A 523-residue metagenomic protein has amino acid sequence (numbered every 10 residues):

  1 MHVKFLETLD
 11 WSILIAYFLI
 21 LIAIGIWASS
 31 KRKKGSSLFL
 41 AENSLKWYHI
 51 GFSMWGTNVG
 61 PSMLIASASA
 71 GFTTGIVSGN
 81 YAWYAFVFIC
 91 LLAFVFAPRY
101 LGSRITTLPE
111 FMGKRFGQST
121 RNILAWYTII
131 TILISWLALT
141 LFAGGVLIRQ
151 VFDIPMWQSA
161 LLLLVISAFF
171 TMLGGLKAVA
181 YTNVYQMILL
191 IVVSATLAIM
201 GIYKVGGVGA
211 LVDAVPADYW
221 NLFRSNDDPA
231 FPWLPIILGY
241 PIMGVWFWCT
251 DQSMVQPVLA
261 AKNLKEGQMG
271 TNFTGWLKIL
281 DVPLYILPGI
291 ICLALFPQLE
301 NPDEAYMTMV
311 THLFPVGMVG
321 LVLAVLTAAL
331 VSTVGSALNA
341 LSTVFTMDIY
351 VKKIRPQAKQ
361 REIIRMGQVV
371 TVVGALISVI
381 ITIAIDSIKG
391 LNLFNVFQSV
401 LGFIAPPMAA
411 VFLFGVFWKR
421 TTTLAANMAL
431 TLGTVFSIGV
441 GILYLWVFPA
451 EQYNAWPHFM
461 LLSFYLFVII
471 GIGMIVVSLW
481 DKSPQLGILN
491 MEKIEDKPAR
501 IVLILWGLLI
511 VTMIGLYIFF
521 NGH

Functional and structural regions predicted by a protein language model:
M1-H523: Membrane-embedded helix-loop-helix hairpins and adjacent transmembrane boundary segments in multi-pass transporters
